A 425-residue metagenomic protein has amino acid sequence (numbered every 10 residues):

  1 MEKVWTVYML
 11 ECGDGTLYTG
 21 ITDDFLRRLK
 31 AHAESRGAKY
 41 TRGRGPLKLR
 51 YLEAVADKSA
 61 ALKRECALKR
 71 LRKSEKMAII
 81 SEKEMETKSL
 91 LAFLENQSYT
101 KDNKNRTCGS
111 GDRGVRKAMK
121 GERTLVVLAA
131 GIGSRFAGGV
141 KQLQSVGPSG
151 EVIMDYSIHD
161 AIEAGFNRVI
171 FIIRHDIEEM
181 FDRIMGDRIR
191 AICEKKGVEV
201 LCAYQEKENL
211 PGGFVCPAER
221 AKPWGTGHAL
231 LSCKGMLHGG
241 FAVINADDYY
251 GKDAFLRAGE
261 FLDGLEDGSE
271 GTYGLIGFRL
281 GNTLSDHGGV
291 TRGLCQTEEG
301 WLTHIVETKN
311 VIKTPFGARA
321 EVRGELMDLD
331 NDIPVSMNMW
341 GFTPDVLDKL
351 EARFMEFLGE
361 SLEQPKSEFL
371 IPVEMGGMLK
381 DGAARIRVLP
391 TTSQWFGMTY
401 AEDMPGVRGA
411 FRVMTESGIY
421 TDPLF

Functional and structural regions predicted by a protein language model:
M1-L47, L52-V55, S59-C66, K83-E84 (+1 more regions): GIY-YIG nuclease catalytic motif and its immediate N-terminal context
L29, K76, M180-M185, A258 (+2 more regions): Hydrophobic packing residues within well-ordered alpha-helices of enzyme cores
C66-I80, S417-G418: Short arginine-rich
V115-V127, A137, E151-V243, Y250-G251 (+2 more regions): Conserved N-terminal catalytic core of the sugar/cofactor nucleotidyltransferase
G212-P223, G288-G293, E402-G406: Short, surface-exposed amphipathic charged segments that create phosphate/polyanion-binding patches used for binding
K252-W340, P344: Conserved core of the sugar-phosphate nucleotidyltransferase
E351-A383: A C-terminal functional module that forms or caps the active site or interfaces directly with catalytic machinery
R385, W395-F425: Hydrophobic helical membrane-anchoring modules
